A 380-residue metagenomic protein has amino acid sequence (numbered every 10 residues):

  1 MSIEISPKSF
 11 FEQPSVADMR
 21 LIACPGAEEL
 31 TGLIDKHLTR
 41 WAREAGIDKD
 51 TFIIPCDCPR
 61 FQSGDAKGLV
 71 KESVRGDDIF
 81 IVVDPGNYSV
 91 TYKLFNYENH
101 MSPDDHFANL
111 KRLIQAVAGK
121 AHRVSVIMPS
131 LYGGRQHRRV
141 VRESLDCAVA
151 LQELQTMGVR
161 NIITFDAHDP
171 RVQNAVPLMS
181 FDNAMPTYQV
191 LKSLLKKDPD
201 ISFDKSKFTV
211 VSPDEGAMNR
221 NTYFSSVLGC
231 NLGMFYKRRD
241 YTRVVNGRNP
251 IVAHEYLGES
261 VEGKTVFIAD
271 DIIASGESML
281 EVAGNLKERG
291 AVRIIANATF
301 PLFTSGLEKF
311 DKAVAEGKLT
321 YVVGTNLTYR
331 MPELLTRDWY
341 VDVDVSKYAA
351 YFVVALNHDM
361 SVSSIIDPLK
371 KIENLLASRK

Functional and structural regions predicted by a protein language model:
M1-K380: PRPP-associated nucleotide enzymes
